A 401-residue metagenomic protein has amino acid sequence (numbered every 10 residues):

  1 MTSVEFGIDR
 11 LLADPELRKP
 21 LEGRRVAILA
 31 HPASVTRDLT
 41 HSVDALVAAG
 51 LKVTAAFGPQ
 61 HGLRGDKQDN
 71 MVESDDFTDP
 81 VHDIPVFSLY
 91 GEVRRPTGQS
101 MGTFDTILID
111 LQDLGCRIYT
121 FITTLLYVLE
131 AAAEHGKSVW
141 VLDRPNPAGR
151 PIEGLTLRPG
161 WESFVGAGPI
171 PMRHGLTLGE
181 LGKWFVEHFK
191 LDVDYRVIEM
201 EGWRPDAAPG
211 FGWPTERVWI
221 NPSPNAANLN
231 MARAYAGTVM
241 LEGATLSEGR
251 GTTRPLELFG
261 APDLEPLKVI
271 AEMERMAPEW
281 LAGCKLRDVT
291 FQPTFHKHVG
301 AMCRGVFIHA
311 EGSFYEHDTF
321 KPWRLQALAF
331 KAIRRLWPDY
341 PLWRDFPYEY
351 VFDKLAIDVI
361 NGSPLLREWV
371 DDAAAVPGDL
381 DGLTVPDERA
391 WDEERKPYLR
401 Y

Functional and structural regions predicted by a protein language model:
T2-L51: N-terminal phosphate-binding or glycine-rich loops at protein starts, especially the Walker A/P-loop of NTPases
K52-H61, L142: Short internal beta-strands
G65-D69, W140-E162: Glycine-rich, charge-decorated loop segments at or immediately adjacent to ligand/cofactor-binding or catalytic sites
D69-F104, C116: Glycine-rich oxoanion-binding loops at beta->alpha junctions
D113-L125: Glycine/threonine-rich flexible loop motifs
E162-G237: Conserved anion/nucleotide-ligand pocket segment
W203-V299: Glycine-rich, aromatic-lined ligand/substrate-binding cores of catalytic and carbohydrate-binding domains
G260-G382: Conserved functional hotspot residues or short segments at active or partner-binding sites across diverse domains
